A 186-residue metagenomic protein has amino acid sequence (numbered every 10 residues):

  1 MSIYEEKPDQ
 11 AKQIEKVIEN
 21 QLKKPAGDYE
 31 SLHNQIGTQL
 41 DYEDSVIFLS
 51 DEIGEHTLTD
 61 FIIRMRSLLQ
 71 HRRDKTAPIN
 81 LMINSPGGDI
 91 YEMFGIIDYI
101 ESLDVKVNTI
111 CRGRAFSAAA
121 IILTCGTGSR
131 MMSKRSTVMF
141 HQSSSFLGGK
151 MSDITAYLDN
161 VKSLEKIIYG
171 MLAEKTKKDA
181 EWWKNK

Functional and structural regions predicted by a protein language model:
M1-K186: Terminal-region recognition feature
